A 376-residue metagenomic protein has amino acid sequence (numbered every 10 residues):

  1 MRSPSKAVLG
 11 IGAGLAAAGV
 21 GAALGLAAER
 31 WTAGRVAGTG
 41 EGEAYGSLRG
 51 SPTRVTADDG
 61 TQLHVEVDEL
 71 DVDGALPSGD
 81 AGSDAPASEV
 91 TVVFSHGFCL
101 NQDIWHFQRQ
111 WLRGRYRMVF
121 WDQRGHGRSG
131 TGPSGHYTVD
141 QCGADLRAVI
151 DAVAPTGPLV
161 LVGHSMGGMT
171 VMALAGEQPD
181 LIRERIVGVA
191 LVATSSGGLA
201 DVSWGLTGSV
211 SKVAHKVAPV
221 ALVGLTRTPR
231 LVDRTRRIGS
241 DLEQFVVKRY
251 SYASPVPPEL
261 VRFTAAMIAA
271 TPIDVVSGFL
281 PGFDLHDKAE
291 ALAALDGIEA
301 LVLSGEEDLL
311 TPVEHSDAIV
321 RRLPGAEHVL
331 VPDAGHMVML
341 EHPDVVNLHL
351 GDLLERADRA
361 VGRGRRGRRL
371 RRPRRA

Functional and structural regions predicted by a protein language model:
R2-T32: Hydrophobic alpha-helical topogenic segments used for membrane insertion/localization
E41-G74: N-terminal cap/lid segment of alpha/beta-hydrolase-fold proteins
T61-T131: Conserved HGGG/HGGXW glycine-rich cap/lid loop of the alpha/beta-hydrolase fold
V72, H126-T170, G176-E184, L348: Active-site loop/oxyanion-hole signature of alpha/beta-hydrolase fold enzymes
D180-L231: Flexible "cap/lid" loop of the alpha/beta hydrolase fold
T226-A294: Conserved alpha/beta-hydrolase catalytic His-Asp/Glu region
L295-D296, V302-S304, D308: Short beta-strand/loop motif that positions the catalytic acidic residue of the alpha/beta-hydrolase fold
D317-A376: Catalytic active-site module of serine/aspartate enzymes centered on a nucleophile-bearing elbow/loop
